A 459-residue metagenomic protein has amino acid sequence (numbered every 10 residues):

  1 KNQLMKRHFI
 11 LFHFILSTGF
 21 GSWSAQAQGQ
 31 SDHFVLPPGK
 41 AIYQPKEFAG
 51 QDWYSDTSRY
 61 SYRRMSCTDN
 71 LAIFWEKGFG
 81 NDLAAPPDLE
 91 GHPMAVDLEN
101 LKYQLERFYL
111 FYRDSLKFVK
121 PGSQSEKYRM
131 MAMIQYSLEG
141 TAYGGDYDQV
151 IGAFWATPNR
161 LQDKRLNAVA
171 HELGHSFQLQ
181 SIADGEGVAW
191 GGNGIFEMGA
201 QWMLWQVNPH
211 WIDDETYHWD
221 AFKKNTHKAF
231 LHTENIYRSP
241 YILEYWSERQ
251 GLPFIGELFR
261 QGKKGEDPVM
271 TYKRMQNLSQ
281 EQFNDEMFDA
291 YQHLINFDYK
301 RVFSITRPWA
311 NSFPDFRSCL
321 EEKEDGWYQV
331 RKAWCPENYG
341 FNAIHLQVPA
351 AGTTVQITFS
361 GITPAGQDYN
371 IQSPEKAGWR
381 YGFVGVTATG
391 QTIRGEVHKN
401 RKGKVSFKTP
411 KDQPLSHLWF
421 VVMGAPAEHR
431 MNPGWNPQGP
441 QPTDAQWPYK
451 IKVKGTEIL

Functional and structural regions predicted by a protein language model:
K1-Q30: Bacterial Sec-dependent N-terminal signal peptides
K6-R7, Y62-M65, K120-S125, P410-K411: A general structural signal for short secondary-structure junctions and capping/turn motifs
I10, D69, Y128, T353-V355 (+1 more regions): Residues at beta-strand starts and edge strands
A27-Y103, R107, F111, W379 (+1 more regions): Zymogen propeptides/activation segments of proteases
E47-D56, A132-S137, C335, T389-G390 (+1 more regions): Short, solvent-exposed secondary-structure boundary motifs
C67-G192, F196-A200, H210-D213: Juxtacatalytic substrate-recognition/specificity segment
G144-Y147, D163-A168, A183-R249, P253-F254 (+1 more regions): Acidic/His/Gly-enriched intrinsically disordered linker/tail segments that often contain short helix/coil "MoRF-like"
E266-L459: Beta/coil-rich, acidic/histidine-enriched accessory regions frequently appended to metallopeptidases
